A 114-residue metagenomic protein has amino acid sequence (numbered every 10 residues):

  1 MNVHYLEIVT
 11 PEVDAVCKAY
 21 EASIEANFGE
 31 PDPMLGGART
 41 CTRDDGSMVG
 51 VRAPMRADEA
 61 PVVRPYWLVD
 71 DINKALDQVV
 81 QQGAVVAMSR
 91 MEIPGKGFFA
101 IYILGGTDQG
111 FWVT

Functional and structural regions predicted by a protein language model:
M1, E7-S47: Core segments of cupin and vicinal oxygen chelate
H4-I8, G29-E30, D77, Q81-T114: Vicinal oxygen chelate
E12-V13, D71, F98: Residue-level preference for nonpolar/small residues embedded in alpha-helices
V16, N73-Q78: Short amphipathic alpha-helices within nucleic acid-binding modules
P33-A38, E59-P61, I93-F98: Short acidic/glycine-enriched loop/turn segments that link adjacent beta-strands
R39-R43, V51, A100-Y102: Short beta-strand element of the conserved SAM-dependent methyltransferase core
R43-R64, L68-V69, V80, A87-M88: Conserved, structured core segments of small domains
